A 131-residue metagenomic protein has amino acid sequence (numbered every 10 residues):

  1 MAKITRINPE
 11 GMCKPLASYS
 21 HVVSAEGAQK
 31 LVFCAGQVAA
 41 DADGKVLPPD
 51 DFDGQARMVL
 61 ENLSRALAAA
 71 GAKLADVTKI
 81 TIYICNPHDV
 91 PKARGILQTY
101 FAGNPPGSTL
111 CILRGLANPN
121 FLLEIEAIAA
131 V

Functional and structural regions predicted by a protein language model:
M1-V131: Short, polar/acidic, helix-capping and beta-turn segments at strand->helix junctions that line the mouths
